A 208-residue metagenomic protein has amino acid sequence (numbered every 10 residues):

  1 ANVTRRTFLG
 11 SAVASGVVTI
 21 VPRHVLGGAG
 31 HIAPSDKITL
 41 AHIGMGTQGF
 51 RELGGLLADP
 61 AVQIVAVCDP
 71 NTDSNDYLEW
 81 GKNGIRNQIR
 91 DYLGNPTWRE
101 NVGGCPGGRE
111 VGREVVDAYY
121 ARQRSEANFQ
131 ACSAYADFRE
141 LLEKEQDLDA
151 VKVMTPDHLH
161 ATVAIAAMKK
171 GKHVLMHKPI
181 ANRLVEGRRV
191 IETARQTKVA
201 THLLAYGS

Functional and structural regions predicted by a protein language model:
A1-K170, R188-A200: N-terminal glycine-/serine-/threonine-rich beta1-alpha1-beta2 phosphate-ribose binding loop of Rossmann-like
H173-L175, I180-S208: A contiguous active-site-proximal alpha/beta segment in oxidoreductase catalytic domains
